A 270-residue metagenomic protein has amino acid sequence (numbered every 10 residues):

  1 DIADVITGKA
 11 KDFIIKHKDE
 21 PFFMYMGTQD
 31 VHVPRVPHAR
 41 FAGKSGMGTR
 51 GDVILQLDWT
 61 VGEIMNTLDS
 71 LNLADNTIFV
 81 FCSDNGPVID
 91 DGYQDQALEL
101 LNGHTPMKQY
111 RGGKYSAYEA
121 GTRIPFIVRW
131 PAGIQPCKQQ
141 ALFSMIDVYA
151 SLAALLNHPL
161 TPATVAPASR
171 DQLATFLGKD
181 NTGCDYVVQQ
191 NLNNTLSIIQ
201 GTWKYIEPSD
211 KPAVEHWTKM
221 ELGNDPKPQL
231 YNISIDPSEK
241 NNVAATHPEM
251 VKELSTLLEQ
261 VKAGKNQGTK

Functional and structural regions predicted by a protein language model:
D1, V5-I14, R40-T77, L101: A long, amphipathic alpha-helix that forms part of the scaffold/cap immediately adjacent to metal-dependent active
A10-V53, V88-D90, Q94-A97, T269: Active-site His/acidic residue clusters
H17-M24, L73-F79, R123-I124, N181-D185 (+1 more regions): Loop/turn elements at helix/coil->beta-strand transitions in domains of secreted/extracellular proteins
P21-G27, I54, V61, I78-S83 (+4 more regions): Beta-strand elements within well-structured catalytic alpha/beta cores of enzymes that handle phosphate/sulfate esters
Y25-P34, F81-I89, A168, V187-N193 (+1 more regions): Short, solvent-exposed turn/loop segments enriched in Gly/Ser/Thr/Pro and often Arg
P34-P37, G43-M47, N66, S70-G133 (+1 more regions): Histidine-centered active-site microenvironments of extracellular/periplasmic hydrolases and transferases
I89-A117, G133-A141, M145-Q229, I233 (+1 more regions): C-terminal cap/loop subdomain of S1 sulfatases and analogous C-terminal strand-loop tails that border
D236: Intrinsically disordered, low-complexity polar regions and short flexible loop motifs
